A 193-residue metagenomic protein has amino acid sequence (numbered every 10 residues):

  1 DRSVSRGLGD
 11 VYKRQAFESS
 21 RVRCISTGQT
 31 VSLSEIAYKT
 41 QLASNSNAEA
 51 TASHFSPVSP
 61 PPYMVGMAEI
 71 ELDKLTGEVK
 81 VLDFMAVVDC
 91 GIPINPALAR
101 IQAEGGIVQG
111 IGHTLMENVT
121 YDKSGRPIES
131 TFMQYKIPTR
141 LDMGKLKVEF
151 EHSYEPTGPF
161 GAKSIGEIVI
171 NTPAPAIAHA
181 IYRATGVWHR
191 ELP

Functional and structural regions predicted by a protein language model:
D1-R2: Short, well-ordered junction/capping motifs at the entry into regular secondary structure
R6, D10-P193: C-terminal catalytic domains of large/alpha subunits in multi-subunit enzymes
